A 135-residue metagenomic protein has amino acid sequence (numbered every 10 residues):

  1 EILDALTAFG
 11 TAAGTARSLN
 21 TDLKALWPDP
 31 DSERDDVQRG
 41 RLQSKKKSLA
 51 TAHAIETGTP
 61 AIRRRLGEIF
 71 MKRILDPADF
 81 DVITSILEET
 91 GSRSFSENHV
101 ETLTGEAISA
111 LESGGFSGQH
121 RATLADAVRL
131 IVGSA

Functional and structural regions predicted by a protein language model:
E1-A135: All-alpha prenyltransferase/terpene-synthase fold signal
